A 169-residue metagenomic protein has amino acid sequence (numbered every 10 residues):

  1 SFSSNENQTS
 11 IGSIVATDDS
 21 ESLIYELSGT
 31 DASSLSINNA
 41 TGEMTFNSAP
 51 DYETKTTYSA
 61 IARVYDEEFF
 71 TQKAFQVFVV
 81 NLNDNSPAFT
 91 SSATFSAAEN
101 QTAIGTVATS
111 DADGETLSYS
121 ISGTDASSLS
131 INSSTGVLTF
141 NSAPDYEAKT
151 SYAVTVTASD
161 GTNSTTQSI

Functional and structural regions predicted by a protein language model:
F2-I169: Acidic, turn/loop-rich segments in luminal/extracellular domains of secretory-pathway and cell-surface proteins
